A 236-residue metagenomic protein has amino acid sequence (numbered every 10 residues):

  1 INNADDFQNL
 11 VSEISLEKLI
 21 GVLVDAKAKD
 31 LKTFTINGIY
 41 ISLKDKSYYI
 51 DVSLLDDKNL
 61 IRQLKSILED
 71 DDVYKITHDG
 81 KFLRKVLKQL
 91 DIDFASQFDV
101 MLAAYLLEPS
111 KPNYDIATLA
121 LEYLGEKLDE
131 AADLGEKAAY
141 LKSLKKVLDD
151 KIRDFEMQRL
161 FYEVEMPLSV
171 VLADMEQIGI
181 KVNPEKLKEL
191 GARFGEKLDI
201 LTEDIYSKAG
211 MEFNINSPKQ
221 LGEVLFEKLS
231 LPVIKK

Functional and structural regions predicted by a protein language model:
I1-S53, H78, K142-K236: Conserved "right-hand" nucleotidyltransferase catalytic core of DNA-directed polymerases
K32-L172, E196: Active-site-proximal helix-loop-helix substrate-binding element of RNase H-like nuclease domains
